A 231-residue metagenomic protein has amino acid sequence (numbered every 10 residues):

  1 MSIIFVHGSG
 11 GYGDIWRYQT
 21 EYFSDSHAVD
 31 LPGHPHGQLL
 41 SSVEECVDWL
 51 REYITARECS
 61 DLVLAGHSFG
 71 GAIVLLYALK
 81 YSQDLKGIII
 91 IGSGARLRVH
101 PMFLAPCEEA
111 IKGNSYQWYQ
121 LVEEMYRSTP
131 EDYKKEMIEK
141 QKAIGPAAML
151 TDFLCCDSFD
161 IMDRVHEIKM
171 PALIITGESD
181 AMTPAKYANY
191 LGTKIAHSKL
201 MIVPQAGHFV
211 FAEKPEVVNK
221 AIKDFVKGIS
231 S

Functional and structural regions predicted by a protein language model:
M1-G37: Conserved HGGG/HGGXW glycine-rich cap/lid loop of the alpha/beta-hydrolase fold
E45-L62: Conserved acidic catalytic loop of the alpha/beta-hydrolase fold
G66-G70, V74: Gly/Ala-rich beta-loop-alpha elbow adjacent to hydrolase catalytic centers
L75, L79-K80, L85-S115: Flexible "cap/lid" loop of the alpha/beta hydrolase fold
R98-M102, S115-H166: Conserved alpha/beta-hydrolase catalytic His-Asp/Glu region
I168, I174-T176: Short beta-strand/loop motif that positions the catalytic acidic residue of the alpha/beta-hydrolase fold
S179-T183: Acidic catalytic loop of the alpha/beta-hydrolase fold
A206-N219: Catalytic histidine-centered segment of alpha/beta-hydrolase-like enzymes
